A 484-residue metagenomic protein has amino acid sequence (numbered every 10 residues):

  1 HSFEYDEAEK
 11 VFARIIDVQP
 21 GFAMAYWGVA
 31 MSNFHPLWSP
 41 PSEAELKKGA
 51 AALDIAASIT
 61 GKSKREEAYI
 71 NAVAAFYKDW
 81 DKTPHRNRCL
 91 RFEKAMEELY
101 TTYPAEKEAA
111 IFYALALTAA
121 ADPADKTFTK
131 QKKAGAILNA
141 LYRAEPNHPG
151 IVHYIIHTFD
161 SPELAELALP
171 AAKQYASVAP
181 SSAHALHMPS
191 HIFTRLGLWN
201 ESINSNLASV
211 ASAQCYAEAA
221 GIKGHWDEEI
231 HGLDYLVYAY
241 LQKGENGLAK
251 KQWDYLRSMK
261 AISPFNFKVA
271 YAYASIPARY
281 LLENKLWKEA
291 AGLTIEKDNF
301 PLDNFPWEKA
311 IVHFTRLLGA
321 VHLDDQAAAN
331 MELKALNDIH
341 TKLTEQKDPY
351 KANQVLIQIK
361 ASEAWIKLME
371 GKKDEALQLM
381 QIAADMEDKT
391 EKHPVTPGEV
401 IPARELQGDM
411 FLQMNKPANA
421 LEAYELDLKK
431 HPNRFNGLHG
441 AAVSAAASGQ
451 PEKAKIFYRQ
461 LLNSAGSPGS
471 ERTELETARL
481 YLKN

Functional and structural regions predicted by a protein language model:
I15-V18, Y100-T102, Y142-A144, Q174-S181 (+7 more regions): Solenoid-like repeat scaffolds
A23, A30, F34, P41-G61 (+8 more regions): TPR/TPR-like (Sel1-like) alpha-helical repeat modules
A23-H35, G61-K82, A105-P123, E145-F159 (+8 more regions): Amphipathic alpha-helical repeat scaffolds of TPR domains
A30, F34-P40, Y77-P84, A114-K126 (+8 more regions): Short coil/turn linking the two alpha-helices of tandem helical-hairpin repeats
